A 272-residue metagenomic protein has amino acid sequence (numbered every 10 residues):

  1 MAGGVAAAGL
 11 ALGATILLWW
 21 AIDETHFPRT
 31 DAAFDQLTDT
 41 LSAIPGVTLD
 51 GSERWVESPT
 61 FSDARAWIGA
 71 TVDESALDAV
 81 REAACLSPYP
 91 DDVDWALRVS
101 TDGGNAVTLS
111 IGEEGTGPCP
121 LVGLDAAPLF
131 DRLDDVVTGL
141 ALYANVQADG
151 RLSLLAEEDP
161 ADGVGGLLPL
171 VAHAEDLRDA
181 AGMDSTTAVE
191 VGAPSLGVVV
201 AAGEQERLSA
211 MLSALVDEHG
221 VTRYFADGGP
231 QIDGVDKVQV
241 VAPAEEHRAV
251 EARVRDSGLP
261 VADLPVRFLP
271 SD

Functional and structural regions predicted by a protein language model:
M1-A11: N-terminal export and membrane-targeting signals
L12-T40: C-terminal region of N-terminal signal peptides and the immediate post-cleavage residues of exported proteins
L37-V99: N-terminal Sec/ER secretory leader and immediately downstream segment of secreted/extracellular precursors
T40, D78-P88, L167-R178, M211-L215 (+1 more regions): Short amphipathic alpha-helices in soluble, non-transmembrane regions that often serve as interface/regulatory elements
S42-D50, Y89-D92, L133-G139, V216-R223: Short secondary-structure junctions
I44-W67, A141-L154, T222-Q239: Short edge beta-strands and adjacent turn/loop segments
D94-P169: Non-cytosolic head/periplasmic domains of membrane-anchored proteins
A180-D272: Extracytoplasmic/luminal low-complexity segments enriched in Pro/Gly and acidic/polar residues that act as flexible
